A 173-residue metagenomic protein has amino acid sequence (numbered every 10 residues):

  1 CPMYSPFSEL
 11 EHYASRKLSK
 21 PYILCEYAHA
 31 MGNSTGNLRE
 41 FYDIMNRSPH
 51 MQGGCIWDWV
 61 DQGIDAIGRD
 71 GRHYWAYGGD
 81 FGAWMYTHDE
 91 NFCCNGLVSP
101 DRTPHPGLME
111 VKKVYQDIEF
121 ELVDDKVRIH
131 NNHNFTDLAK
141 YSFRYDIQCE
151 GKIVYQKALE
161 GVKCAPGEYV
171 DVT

Functional and structural regions predicted by a protein language model:
C1-D125, H133-A139, R144-I153: Extended substrate-binding grooves/exosites of carbohydrate-active enzymes
S142-T173: Intrinsically disordered, low-complexity Pro/Gly/Ser/Thr-rich segments with frequent PxxP/GP/PP motifs and embedded
